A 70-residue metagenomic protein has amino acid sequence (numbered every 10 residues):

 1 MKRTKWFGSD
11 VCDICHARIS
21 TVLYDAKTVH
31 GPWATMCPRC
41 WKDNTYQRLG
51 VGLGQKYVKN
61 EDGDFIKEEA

Functional and structural regions predicted by a protein language model:
R3, D10-V11: N-terminal first-folded block
W6-F7, P32: Flanking scaffold residues of small Cys/His-coordinated metal-binding clusters
S9-D10, A17-V22: Cys/His-rich Zn2+-binding "zinc-finger" mini-domains, especially FYVE domains and B-box/RING-like TRIM modules
C12-C15, C37: Short cysteine-rich clusters marking metal-coordination/redox-active sites
I19-S20, T35-M36, N44: Cys/His-rich microdomains that often coordinate metals
T21-D25, Q47-G50: Short Cys/His-rich "knuckle" micro-motifs
Y24-A34: Short linker/helix segments within small regulatory modules
P38-E68: Short metal-binding segments enriched for Cys and/or His
